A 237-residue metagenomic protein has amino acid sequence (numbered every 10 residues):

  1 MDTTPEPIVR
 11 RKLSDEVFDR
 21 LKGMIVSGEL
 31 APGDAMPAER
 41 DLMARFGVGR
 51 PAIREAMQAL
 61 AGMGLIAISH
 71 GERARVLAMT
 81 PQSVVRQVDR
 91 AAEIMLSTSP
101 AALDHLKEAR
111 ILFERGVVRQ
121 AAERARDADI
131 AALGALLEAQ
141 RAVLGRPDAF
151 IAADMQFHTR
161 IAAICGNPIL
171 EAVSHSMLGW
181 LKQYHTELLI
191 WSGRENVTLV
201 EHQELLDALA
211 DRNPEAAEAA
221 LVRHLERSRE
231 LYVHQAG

Functional and structural regions predicted by a protein language model:
M1-I8, P214-G237: C-terminal effector-binding regulatory domain of bacterial HTH transcription factors
M1-L112, R119, G237: Short linear motifs at protein or domain termini
K12, E195-N196: Short helix-capping and inter-helix turn/linker motifs at the boundaries of alpha-helical repeat units
E29, L65, G145, N213-P214: Residue-level recognition of short, well-ordered coil/turn positions that link secondary-structure elements
L106-E187, T198-D207, A216-E226, E230: Conserved amphipathic alpha-helical segments that form helical-bundle/coiled-coil interaction surfaces
